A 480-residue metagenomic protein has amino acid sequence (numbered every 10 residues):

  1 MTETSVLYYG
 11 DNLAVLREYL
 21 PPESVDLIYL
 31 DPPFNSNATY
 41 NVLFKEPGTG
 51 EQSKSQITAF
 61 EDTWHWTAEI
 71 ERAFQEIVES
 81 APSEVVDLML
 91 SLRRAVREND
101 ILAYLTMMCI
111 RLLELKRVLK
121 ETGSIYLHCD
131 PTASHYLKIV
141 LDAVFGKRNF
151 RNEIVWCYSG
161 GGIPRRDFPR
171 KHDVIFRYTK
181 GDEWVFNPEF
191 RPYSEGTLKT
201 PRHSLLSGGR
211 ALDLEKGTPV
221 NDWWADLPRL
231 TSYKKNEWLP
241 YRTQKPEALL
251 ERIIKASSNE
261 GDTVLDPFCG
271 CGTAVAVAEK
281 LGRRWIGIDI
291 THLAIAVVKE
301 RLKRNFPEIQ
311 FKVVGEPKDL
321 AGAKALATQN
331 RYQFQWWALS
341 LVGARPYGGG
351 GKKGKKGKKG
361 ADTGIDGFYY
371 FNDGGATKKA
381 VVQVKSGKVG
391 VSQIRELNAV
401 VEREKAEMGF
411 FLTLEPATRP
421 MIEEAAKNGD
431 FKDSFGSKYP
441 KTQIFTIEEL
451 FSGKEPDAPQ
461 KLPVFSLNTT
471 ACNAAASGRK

Functional and structural regions predicted by a protein language model:
M1-V297, R304: Core catalytic lobe of class I
I286-K480: Mixed-charge (Asp/Glu-Lys/Arg
